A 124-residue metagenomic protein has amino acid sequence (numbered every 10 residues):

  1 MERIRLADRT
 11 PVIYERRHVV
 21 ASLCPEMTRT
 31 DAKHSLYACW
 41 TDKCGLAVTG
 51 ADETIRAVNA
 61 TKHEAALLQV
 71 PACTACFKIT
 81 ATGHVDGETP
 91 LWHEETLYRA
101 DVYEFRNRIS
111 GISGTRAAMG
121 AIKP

Functional and structural regions predicted by a protein language model:
M1-P124: C-terminal all-alpha effector/ligand-binding and dimerization domain of prokaryotic HTH-type transcriptional repressors
